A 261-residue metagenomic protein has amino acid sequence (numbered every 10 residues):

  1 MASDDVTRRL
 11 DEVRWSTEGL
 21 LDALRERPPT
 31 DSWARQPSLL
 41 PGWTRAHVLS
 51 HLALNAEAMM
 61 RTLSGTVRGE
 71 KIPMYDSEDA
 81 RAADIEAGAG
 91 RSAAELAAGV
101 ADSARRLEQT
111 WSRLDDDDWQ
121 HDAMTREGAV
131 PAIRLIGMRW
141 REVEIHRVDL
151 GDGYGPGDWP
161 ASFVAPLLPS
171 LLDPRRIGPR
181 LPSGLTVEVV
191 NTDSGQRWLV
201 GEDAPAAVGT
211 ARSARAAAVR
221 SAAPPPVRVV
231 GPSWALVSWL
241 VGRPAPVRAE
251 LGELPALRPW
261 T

Functional and structural regions predicted by a protein language model:
M1-R8, A58-S112, D117-D118: Short, helix-capping/interhelical loops that line the mouth of catalytic, cofactor-, or ligand-binding pockets
A2-D11, W33-N55, A83-L96, M124-R141 (+1 more regions): Alpha-helical scaffold segments that form or flank carboxylate-/histidine-based iron centers
A2-R8, S64-V67, R113-T261: Structured surface interface patches that mediate subunit assembly and partner/cofactor docking
D4-P28, S50-G65: Alpha-helical bundle segments that constitute or directly flank the non-heme di-iron/ferroxidase center
T17-L21, R25, A56-M60, A101-S112 (+2 more regions): Structural signal for well-ordered, non-membrane alpha-helices
R25-S32, Y75-A80: Short alpha-helical hairpin
